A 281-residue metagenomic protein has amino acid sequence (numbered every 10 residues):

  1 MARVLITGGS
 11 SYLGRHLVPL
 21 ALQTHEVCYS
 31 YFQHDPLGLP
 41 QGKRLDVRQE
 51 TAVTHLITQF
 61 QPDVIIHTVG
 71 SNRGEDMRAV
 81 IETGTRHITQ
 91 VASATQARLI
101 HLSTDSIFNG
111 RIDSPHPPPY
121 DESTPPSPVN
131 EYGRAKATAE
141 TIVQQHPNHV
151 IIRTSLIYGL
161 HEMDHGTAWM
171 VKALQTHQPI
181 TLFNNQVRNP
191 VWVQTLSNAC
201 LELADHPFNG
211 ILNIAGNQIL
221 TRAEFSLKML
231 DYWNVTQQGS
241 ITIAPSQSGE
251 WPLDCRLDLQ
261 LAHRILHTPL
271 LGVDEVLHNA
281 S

Functional and structural regions predicted by a protein language model:
A2-T24: N-terminal Rossmann NAD(P)H-binding glycine-rich loop of SDR-like oxidoreductase domains
T7, L182-V187, L212-L220, I265: Glycine-rich Rossmann NAD(P)(H)-binding loop
R44-G84: NAD(P)H-binding glycine-rich loop region in Rossmannoid oxidoreductase-like domains and their noncatalytic homologs
A79, I107-I152, Y158: Catalytic helix-loop patch of NAD(P)-dependent Rossmann-fold dehydrogenases
T141-R188: NAD(P)-dependent short-chain dehydrogenase/reductase
A168-I180, V187-I214: Alpha-helical substrate-binding/gating segment
A199, H206-D254: Mid/C-terminal beta-alpha module of Rossmann-like enzyme folds, strongest in SDR-family dehydrogenases/epimerases
T236-Q237, E250-S281: C-terminal amphipathic/interface module of NAD(P)-dependent oxidoreductases and related NAD-binding regulators
